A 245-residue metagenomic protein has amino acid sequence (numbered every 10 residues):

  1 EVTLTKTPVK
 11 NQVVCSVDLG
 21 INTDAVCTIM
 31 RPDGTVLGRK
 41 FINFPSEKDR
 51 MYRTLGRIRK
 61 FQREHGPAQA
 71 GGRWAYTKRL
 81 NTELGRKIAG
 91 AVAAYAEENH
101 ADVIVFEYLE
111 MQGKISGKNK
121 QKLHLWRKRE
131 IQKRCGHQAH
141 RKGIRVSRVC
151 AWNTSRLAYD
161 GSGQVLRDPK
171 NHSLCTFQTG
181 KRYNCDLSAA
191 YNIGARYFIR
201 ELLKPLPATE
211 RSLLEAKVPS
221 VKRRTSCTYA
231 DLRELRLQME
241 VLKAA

Functional and structural regions predicted by a protein language model:
E1-V105, L109-Q121, G136, H140-A245: Metal-dependent phosphodiester-processing active-site neighborhood
H124: Core nucleotide-handling region used for phosphoryl-transfer chemistry
